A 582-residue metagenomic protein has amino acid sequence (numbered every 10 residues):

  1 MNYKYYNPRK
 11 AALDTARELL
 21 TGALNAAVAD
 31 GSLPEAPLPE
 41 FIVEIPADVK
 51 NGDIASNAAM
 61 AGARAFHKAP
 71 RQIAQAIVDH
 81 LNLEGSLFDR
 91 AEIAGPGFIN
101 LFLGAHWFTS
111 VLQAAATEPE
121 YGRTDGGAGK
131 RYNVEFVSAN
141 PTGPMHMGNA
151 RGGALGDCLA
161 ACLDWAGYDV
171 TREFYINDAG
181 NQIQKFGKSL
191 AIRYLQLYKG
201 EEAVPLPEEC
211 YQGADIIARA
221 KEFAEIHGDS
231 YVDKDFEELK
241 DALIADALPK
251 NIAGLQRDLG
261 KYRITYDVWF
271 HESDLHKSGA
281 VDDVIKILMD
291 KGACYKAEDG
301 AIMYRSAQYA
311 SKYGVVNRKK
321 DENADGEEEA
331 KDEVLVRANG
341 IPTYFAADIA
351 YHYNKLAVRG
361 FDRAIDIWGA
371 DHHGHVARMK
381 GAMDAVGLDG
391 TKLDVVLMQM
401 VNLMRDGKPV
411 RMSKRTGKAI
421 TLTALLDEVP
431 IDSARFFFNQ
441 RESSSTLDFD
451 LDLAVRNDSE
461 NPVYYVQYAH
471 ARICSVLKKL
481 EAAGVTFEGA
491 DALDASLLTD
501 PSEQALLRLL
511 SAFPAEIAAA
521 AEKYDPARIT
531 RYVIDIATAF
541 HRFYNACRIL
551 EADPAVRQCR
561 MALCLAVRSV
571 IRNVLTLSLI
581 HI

Functional and structural regions predicted by a protein language model:
N2-T109, R123-I580: Non-catalytic interaction-recognition regions
S110-A115: Short, charged, solvent-exposed linker or helix-capping segments at domain edges/interfaces that act as flexible hinges
